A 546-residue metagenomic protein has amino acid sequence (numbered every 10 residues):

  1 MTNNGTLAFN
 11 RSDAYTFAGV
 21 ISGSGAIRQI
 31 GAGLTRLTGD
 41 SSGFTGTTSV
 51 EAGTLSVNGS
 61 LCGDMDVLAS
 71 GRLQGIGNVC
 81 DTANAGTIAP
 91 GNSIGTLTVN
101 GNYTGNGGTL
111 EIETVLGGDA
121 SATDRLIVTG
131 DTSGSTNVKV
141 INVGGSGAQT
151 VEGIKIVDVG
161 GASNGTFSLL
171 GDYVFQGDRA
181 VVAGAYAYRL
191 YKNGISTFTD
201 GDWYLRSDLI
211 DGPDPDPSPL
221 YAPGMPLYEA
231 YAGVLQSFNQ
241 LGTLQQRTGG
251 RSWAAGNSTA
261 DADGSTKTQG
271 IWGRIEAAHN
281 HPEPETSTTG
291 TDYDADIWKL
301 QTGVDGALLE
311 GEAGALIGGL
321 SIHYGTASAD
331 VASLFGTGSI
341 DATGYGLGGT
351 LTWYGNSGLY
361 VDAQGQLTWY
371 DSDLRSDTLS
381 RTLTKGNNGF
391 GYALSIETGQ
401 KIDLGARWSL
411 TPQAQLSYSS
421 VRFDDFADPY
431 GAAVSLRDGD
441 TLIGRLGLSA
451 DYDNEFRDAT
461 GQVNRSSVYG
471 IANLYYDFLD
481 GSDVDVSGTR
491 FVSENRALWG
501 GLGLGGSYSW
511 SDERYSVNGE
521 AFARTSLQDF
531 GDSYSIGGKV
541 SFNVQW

Functional and structural regions predicted by a protein language model:
M1-R11, T16-I30, L34-N137, I141 (+1 more regions): Extracellular beta-solenoid/beta-roll
I112, V140-N142, L300-A307, S395-Q400 (+2 more regions): Short, well-ordered amphipathic alpha-helices
G147-S163, T288-G306, A433-T441: Short secondary-structure subsegments characteristic of cysteine-rich extracellular domains
G212-L410, D480, G488-R490, E494 (+1 more regions): Outer membrane beta-barrel translocator domains of Type V secretion systems
E310, L404, A433-W546: Outer membrane beta-barrel transmembrane domains
T378-T382, F426-V434: Solvent-exposed loop segments that connect transmembrane elements
T398, L410, Q415-V421: Solvent-exposed flexible segments
